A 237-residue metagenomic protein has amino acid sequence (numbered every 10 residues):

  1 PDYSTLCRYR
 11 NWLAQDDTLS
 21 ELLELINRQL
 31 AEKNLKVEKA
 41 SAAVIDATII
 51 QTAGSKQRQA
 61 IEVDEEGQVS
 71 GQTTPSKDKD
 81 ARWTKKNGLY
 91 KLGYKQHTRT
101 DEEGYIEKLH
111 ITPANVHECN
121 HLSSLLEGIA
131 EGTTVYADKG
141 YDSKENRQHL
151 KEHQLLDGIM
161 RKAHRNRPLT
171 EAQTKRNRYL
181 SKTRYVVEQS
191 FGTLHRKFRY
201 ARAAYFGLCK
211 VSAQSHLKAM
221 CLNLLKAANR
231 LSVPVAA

Functional and structural regions predicted by a protein language model:
P1-H153, C221: Polybasic low-complexity intrinsically disordered regions
A43, A163, L208: Residue-level "edge-of-site" marker
I111-P113, R161-R165: Short, acidic/turn-prone active-site loops that include or flank metal/cofactor- and phosphate-binding residues
N120, E145, N166-Q173: Short, charged, surface-exposed secondary-structure boundary motifs
T134-Y136, G158-I159, V233: Acidic/polar loop patches that form or flank catalytic/metal-binding clefts of enzymes that bind anionic ligands
D138-K139, R161-K162, Q189: Short secondary-structure boundary segments
Q148, H153-Q154, Q173-A237: Basic, amphipathic alpha-helical segments enriched in Lys/Arg and hydrophobic/aromatic residues
H153-R161: Short hydrophobic/aromatic-enriched beta-strand-loop microsegments
